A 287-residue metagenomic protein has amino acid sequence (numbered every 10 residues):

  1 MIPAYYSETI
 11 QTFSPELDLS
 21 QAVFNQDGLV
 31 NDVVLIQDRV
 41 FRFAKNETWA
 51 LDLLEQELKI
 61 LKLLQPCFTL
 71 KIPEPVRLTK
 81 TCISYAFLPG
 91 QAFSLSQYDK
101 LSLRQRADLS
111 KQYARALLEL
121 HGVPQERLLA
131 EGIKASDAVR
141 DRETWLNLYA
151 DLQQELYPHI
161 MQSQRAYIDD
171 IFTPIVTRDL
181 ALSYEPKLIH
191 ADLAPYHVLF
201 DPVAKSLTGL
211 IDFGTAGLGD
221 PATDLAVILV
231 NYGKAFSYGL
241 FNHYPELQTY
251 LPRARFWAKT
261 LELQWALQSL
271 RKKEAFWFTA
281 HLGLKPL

Functional and structural regions predicted by a protein language model:
I2-L17, P89, L103-K111, E119-A191 (+2 more regions): An alpha-helical support segment within catalytic cores of ATP-dependent transferases
P3-S7, L58, K234, Y238: Short, surface-exposed alpha-helical segments at coil->helix boundaries
Q21-E143, P158: ATP-binding pocket architecture of kinase catalytic cores
L29, K80, V203-K205, K259: Short strand-connecting beta-turns/loops that link adjacent beta-strands
L29-V30, K111, T215-P221, A226-L287: Helix-rich C-terminal or lid/interface subdomains of diverse kinases
D32-L35, F41, D170-T223: Active-site acidic catalytic loop and adjacent metal/ATP-binding pocket of ATP-dependent phosphoryl transfer enzymes
Q56-L61, L152, L240, P286: Catalytic core of nucleotide-sugar-dependent glycosyltransferases
C67-T69, S163, L247: Short helix-capping segments at alpha-helix termini
